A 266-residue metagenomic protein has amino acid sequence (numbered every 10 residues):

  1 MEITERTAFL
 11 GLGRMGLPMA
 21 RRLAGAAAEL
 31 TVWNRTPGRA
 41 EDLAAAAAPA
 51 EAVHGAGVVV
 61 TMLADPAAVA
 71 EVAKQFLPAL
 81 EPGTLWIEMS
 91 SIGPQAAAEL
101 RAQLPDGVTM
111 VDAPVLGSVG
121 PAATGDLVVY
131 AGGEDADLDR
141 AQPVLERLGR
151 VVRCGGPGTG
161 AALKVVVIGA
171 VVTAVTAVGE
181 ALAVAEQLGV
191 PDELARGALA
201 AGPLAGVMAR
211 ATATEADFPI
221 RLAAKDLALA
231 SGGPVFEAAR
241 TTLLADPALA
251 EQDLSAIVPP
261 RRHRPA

Functional and structural regions predicted by a protein language model:
M1-V58, V119, R147, V152: NAD(P)+-binding Rossmann beta1-loop-alpha1 motif at the extreme N-terminus of oxidoreductases
M15, A28, V108-T109, V190: Short phosphate-binding/catalytic loops that engage adenosine nucleotides
P49-M110: Rossmann-fold NAD(P) dinucleotide-binding segment
S90-I168: Rossmann-fold dinucleotide-binding core
T159-R264: Helical "substrate-binding/catalytic lid" subdomain of Rossmann-like NAD(P)-dependent dehydrogenases/reductases
